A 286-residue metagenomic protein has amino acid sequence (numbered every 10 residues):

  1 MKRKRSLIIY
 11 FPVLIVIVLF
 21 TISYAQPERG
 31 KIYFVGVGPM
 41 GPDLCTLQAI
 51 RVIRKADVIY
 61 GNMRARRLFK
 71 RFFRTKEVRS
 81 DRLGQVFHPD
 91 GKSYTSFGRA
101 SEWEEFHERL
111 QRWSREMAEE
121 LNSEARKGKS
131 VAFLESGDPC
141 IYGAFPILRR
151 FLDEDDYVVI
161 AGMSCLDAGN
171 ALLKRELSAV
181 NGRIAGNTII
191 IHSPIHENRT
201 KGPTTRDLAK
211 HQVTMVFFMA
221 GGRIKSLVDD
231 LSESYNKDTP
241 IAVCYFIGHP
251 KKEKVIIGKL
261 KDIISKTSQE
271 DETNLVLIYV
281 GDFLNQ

Functional and structural regions predicted by a protein language model:
K2-P12: N-terminal Sec-pathway targeting helices
P12-P27: Bacterial Sec-dependent signal peptides at the C-terminal "C-region" and cleavage site
A25-D43, L47-I160, K261-D262, V276: Class I S-adenosyl-L-methionine
E28-G36, H107-L110, R126-V131, D156 (+2 more regions): A contiguous loop/helix-start segment that scaffolds small-molecule binding in enzyme catalytic cores
R64-L68, C140, C165, R223 (+1 more regions): Alpha-helix capping/helix-boundary segments
K70-R71, F87-T95, D167-A171, T200 (+1 more regions): Short, charged, surface-exposed secondary-structure boundary motifs
K76-L83, D156-I160, L177-G186, N236-C244: Short hydrophobic/aromatic-enriched beta-strand-loop microsegments
F133-H211, E253-K254, K261: Class I SAM-dependent methyltransferase SAM-binding "motif I" and its flanking Rossmann-like core
